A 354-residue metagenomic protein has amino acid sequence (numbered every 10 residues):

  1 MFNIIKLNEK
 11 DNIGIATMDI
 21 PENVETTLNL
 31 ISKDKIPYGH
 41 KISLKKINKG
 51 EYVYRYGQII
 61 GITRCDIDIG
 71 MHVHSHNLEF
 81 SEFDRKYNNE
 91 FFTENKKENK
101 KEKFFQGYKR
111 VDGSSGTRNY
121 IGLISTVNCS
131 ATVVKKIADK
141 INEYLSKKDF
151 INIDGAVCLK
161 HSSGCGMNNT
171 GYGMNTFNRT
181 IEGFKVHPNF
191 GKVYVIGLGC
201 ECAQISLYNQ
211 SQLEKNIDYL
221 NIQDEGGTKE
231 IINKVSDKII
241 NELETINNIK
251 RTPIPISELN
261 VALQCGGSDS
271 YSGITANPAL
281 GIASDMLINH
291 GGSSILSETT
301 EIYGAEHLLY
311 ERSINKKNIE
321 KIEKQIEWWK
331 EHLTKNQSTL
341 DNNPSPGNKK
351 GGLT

Functional and structural regions predicted by a protein language model:
M1-T354: Metallocofactor- and cofactor-centric catalytic cores in central/energy metabolism, strongly enriched
